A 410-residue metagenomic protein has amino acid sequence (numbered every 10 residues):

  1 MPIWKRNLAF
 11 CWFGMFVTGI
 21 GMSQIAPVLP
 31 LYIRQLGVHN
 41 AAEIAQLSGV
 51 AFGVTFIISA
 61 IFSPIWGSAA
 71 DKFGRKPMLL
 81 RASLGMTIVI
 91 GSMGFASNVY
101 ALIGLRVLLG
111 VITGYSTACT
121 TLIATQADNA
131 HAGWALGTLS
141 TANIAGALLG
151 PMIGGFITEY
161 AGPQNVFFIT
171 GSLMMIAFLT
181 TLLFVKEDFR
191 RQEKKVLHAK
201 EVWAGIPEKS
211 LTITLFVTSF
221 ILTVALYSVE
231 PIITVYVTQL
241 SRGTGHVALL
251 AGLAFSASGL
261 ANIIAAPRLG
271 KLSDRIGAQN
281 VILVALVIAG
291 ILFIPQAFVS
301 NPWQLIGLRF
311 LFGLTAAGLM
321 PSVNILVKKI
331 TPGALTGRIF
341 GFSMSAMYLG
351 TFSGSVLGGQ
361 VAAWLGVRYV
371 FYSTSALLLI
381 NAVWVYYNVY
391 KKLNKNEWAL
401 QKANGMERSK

Functional and structural regions predicted by a protein language model:
M1-W4, K186-F216, Q401-K410: Juxtamembrane intracellular "pre-TM" segments in multi-pass secondary transporters
W4-L31, Q35, K209-S228, F310: Pair of pore-lining "gating" transmembrane helices in MFS-fold secondary transporters
V28-A45, I232-L249: Short amphipathic helix-loop junctions that connect adjacent transmembrane helices in Major Facilitator Superfamily/SLC
V50-W66, S256-R268: Central cavity-lining transmembrane alpha-helices of secondary-active solute carriers, predominantly the Major
A60-S97, S273-Q279: Conserved MFS/SLC helix-loop-helix module at the cytosolic interface between two early adjacent transmembrane helices
V89, Y100-L108, L292, W303-L311: Paired small-residue
L105-N143, I325-L326: Cytoplasmic helix-loop-helix junction between adjacent transmembrane helices in 12-TM secondary transporters
V166-L183, V370-Y387: Symmetry-related core transmembrane helices of the 12-TM Major Facilitator Superfamily/SLC fold
